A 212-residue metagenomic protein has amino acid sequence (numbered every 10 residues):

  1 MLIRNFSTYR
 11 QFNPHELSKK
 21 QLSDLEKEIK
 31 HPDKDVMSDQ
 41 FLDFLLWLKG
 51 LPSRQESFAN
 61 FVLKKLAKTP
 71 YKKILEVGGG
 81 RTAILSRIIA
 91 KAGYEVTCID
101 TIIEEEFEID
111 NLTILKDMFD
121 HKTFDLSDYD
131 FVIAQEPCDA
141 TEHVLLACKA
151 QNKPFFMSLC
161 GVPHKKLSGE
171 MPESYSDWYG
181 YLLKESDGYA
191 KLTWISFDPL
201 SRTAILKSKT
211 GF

Functional and structural regions predicted by a protein language model:
L2-Y71, L75, R81-R87, K91: S-adenosyl-L-methionine
L75-K122: SAM cofactor-binding core of SAM-dependent methyltransferases, primarily the Rossmann-like beta-alpha-beta module
V96-D100, F155, Y189-T193: Hydrophobic anchor at the start of a short beta-strand that flanks the dinucleotide cofactor-binding loop
F124-Y129: A short acidic, Gly/Pro-enriched loop at the edge of an enzyme's catalytic core that lines a small-molecule cofactor
D130-L145, G161: A short SAM/SAH-binding and catalytic strip from SAM-dependent methyltransferases
L145-P154: A short glycine-rich, Lys/Arg-flanked "PGG" loop and its adjoining helix->strand segment in the class I
K153-L167: Conserved beta-strand signature within the Rossmann-like core of class I S-adenosyl-L-methionine
M171-F212: Active-site capping/gating segments
